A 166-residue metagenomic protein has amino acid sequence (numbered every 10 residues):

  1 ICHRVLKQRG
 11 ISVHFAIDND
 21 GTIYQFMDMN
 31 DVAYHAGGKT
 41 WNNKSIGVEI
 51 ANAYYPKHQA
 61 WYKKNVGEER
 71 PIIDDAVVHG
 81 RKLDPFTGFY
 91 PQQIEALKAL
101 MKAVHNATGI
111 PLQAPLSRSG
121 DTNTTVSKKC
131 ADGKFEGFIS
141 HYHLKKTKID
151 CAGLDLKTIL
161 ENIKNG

Functional and structural regions predicted by a protein language model:
I1-H3, F26-D28, A36-G38, H58-W61 (+1 more regions): Short, solvent-exposed loop/turn and secondary-structure capping segments
I1-N30: Short, conserved "active-site rim" segments that organize catalytic pockets and cofactor/ligand binding
L6-R9, A16-N19, G38-N43, K129-G133: Extracellular/periplasmic catalytic domains that process cell-envelope and extracellular macromolecules
H14, I46-I50, L97, I139: Active-site scaffold segments
H14, Q25, H35-T40, H141: Histidine-centered active-site/metal-ligand motif
D20-I23, N30-Y34, N52-P56, L144-K146: Solvent-exposed loop/turn segments at secondary-structure junctions within structured extracellular/periplasmic domains
A36-N43, E49, P56: Short glycine/proline-enriched loop/turn "hinge" motifs that connect secondary-structure elements and lie
Y54-G166: Basic/polar, cationic surfaces and motifs that engage anionic cell-wall and phosphate/carboxylate ligands
